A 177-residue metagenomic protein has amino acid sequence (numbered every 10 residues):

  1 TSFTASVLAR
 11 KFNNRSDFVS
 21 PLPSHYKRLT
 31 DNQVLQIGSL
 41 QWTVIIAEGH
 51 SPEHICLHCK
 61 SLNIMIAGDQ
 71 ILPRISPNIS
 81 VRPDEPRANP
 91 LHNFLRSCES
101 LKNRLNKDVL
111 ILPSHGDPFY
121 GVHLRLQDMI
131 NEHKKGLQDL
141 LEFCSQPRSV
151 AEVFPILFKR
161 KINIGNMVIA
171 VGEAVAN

Functional and structural regions predicted by a protein language model:
T1: Short, solvent-exposed beta-strand-terminating loops
T4-Y26, Q41-L137: Metallo-beta-lactamase
K27-D31: Short acidic-hydrophobic, aromatic-tinged amphipathic segments that line or gate anion-handling sites
Q33-I37: Short acidic-hydrophobic surface loop/beta-edge motif
Q138-N177: C-terminal regulatory/interaction regions
